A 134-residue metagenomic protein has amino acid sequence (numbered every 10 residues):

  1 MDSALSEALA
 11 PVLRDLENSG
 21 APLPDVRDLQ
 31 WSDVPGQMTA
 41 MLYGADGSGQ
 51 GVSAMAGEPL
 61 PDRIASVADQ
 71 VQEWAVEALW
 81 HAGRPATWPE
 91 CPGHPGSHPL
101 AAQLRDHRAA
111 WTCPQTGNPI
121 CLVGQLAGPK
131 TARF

Functional and structural regions predicted by a protein language model:
M1-L16: Short, non-transmembrane alpha-helical segments in secretory-pathway proteins
S6-L9, G20, A68-Q70: A short linear-motif detector with a strong N-terminal bias
D15-S66: Interaction interfaces in information-processing and related assembly proteins
E58-F134: Cys/His-clustered metal-coordination modules, chiefly Zn-binding fingers
